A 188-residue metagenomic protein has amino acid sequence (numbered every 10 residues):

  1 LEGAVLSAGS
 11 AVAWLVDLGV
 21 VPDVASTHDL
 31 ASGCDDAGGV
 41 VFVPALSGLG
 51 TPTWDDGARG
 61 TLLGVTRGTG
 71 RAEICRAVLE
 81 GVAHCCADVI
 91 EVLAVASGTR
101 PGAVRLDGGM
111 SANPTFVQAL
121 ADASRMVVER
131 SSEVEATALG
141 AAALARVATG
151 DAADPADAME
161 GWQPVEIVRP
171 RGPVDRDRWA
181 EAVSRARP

Functional and structural regions predicted by a protein language model:
L1-D107, A112-P188: Active-site core segments that coordinate phosphate-bearing ligands/cofactors across diverse enzyme families
